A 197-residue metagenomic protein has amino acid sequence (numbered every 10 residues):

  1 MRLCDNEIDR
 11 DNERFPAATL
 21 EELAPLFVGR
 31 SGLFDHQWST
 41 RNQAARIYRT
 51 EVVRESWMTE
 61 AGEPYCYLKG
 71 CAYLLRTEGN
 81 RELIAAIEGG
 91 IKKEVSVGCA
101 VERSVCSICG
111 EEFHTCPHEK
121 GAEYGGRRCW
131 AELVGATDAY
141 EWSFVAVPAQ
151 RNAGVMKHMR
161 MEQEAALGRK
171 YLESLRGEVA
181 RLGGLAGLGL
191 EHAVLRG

Functional and structural regions predicted by a protein language model:
M1-E173, R181-E191, R196-G197: Signature of dsDNA virion morphogenesis modules
